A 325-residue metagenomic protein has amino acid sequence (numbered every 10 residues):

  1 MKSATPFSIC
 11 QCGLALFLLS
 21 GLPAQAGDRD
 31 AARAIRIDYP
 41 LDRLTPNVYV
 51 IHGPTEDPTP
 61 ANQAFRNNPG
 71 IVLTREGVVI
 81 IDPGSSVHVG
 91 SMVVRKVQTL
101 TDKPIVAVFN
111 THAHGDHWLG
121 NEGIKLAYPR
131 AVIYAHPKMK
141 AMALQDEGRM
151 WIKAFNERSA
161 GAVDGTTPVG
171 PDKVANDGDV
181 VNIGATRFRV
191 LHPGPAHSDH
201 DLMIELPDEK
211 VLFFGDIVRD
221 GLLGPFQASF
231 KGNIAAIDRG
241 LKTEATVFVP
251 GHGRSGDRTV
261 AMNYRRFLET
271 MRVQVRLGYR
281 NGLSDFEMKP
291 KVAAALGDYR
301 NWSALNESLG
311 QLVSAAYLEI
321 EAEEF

Functional and structural regions predicted by a protein language model:
M1-F7: N-terminal secretory signal peptides that target proteins for export/translocation
C10-G21: Bacterial N-terminal signal peptides
A24-A26: Boundary at the C-terminal end of the N-terminal hydrophobic targeting segment
D28-R33, L241-E244, S255-F325: Accessory terminal helices/loops
T45-T99, L202-F214: Conserved beta-strand hairpin/beta-sheet module of binuclear metal-dependent hydrolase folds, prominently
N47, V72, D82, V97 (+10 more regions): Divalent metal-coordination and catalytic microenvironments
G77-V79, S85-V87, V180-N182, R187-T270 (+1 more regions): Metallo-beta-lactamase
R95-N176, V180: Active-site HxH/HxHxD metal-binding segment of metal-dependent hydrolases
